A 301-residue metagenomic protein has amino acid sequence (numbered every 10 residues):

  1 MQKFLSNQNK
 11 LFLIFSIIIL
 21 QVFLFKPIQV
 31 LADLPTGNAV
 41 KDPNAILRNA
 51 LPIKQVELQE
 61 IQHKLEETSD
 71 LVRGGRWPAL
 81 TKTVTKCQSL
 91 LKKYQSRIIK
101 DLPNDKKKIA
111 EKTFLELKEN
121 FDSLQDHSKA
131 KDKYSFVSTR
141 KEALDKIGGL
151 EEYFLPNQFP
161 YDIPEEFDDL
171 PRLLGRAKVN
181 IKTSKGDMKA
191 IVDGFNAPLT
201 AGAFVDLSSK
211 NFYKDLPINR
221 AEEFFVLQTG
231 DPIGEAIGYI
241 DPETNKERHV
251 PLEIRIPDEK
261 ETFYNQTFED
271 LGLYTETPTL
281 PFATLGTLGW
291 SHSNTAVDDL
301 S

Functional and structural regions predicted by a protein language model:
Q2-F12, S16, F25-S301: Cyclophilin-like peptidyl-prolyl cis-trans isomerases
I19-L20: …; additionally, a secondary subgroup of soluble metalloenzymes is captured
